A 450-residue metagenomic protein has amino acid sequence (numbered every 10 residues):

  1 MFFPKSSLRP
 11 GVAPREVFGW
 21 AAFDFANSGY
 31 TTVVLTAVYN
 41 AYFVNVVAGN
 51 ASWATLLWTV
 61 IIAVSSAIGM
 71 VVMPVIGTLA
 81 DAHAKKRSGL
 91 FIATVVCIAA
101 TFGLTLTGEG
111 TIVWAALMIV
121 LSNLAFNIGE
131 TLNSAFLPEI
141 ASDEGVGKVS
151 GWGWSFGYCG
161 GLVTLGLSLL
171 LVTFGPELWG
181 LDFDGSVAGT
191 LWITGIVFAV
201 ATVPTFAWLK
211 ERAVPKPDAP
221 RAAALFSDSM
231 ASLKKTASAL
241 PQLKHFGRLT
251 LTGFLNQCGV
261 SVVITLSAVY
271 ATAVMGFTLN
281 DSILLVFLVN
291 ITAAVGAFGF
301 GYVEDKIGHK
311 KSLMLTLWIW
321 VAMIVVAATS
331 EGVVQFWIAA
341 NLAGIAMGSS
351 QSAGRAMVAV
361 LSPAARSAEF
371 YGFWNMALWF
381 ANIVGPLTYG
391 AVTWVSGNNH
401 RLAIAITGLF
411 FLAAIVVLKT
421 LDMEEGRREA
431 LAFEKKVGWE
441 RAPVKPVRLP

Functional and structural regions predicted by a protein language model:
F2, V197-W208, A405-P443, R448-L449: Multi-pass alpha-helical transporter architecture, strongest for 12-TM Major Facilitator/SLC carriers used
F2-V17, K210-L251, K436-P450: Juxtamembrane intracellular "pre-TM" segments in multi-pass secondary transporters
T32-T55, T265-S282: Short amphipathic helix-loop junctions that connect adjacent transmembrane helices in Major Facilitator Superfamily/SLC
A51-W53, V172-I196, A391-F411: A membrane-interface helix-boundary motif in multi-pass transporters
V71-K85, V295-H309, T393: Helix-to-loop junctions at the C-terminal end of transmembrane segments in multipass secondary transporters
S88-G103, K311-V326: Structural signature of the two symmetry-related core transmembrane helices
A100, T111-G129, Q335-S349: Hydrophobic core of transmembrane alpha-helices in multi-pass small-molecule transporters, especially MFS/SLC-type
G151-V172, N375-P386: Glycine-rich segments within core transmembrane alpha-helices of 12-TM secondary carriers
